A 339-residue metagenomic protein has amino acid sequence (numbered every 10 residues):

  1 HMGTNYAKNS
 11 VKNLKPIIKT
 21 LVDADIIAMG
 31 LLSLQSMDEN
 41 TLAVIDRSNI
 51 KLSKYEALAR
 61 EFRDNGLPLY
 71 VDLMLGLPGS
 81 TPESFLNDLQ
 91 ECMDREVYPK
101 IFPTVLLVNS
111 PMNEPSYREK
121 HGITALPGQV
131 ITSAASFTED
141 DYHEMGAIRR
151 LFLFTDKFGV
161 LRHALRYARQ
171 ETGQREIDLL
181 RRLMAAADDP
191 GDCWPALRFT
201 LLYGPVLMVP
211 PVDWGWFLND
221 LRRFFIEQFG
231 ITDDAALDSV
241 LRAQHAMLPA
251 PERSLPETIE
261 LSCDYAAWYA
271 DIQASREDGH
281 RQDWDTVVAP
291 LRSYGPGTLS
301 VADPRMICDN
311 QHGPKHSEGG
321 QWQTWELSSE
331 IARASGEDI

Functional and structural regions predicted by a protein language model:
H1-T4, D23, V108, S116 (+1 more regions): Short intrinsically disordered, low-complexity coil segments enriched in acidic
H1-Y70, L75-L77: Conserved SAM/AdoMet-binding glycine-rich loop
L14-I18, P78-R95: Catalytic cores of alpha/beta
D23, R47, D64, E91-Y98 (+1 more regions): Short, well-ordered loop/turn and helix-capping segments at boundaries between secondary-structure elements and domains
Q35, E39-D46, L75-E83, R95-Y142 (+2 more regions): Flexible glycine/acidic-rich beta-alpha junction loops that bind and position SAM and/or redox cofactors in anaerobic
E56-A59, R63, F85-M93, G146-R149: Short, well-ordered alpha-helical packing segments
A147-I339: Radical SAM enzyme core and accessory elements
